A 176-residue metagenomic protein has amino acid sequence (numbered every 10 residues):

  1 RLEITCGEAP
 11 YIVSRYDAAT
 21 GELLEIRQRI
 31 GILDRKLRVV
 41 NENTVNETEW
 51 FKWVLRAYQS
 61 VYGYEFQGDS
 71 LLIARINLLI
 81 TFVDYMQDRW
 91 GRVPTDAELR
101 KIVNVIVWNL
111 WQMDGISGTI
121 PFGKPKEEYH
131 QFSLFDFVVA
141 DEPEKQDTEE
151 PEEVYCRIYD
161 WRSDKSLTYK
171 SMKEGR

Functional and structural regions predicted by a protein language model:
R1-G118: Conserved S-adenosyl-L-methionine
R1-Y16, V61-L71, L110-T119, K124 (+4 more regions): Conserved proline-anchored active-site loop of SAM-dependent methyltransferases that bridges a beta-strand
R27-L55, E142-Y155, R162-E174: Aromatic- and Gly/Pro-rich amphipathic surface segment
